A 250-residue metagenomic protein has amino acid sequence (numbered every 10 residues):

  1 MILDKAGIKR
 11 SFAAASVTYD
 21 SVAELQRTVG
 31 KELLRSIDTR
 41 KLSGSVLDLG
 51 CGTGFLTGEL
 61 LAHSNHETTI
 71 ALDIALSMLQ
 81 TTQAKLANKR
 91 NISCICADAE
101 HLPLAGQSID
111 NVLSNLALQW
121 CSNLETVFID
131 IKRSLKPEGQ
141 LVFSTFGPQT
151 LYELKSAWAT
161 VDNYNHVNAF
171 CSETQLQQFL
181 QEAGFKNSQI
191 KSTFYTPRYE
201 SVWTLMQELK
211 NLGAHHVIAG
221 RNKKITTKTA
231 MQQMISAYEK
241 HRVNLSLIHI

Functional and structural regions predicted by a protein language model:
I2-K31: Class I SAM-dependent methyltransferase Rossmann-like catalytic core, especially the SAM/SAH-binding loop
E24-G44, E59: Conserved alpha-helix/loop element of class I SAM-dependent methyltransferases that forms part of the SAM/SAH-binding
S45-L102: Class I SAM-dependent methyltransferase SAM/SAH-binding core
E100-N111: A short acidic, Gly/Pro-enriched loop at the edge of an enzyme's catalytic core that lines a small-molecule cofactor
D110-N123: A short SAM/SAH-binding and catalytic strip from SAM-dependent methyltransferases
E125-P137: A short glycine-rich, Lys/Arg-flanked "PGG" loop and its adjoining helix->strand segment in the class I
Q140-T204, N211-I225: Conserved catalytic/acceptor-binding region of the Class I
I248-I250: Conserved small/polar residues in nucleotide/adenosyl-binding loops
